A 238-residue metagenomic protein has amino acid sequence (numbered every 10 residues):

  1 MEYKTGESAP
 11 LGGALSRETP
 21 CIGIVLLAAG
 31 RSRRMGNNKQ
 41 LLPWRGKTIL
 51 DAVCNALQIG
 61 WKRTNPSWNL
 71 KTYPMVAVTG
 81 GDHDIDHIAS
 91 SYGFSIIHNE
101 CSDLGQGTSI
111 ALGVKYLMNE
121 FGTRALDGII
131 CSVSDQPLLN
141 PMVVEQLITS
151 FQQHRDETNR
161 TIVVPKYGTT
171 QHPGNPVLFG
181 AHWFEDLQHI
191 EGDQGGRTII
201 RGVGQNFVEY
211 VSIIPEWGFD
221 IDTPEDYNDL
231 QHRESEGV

Functional and structural regions predicted by a protein language model:
E2-P10, L15-P20, E185-V238: Conserved alpha/beta core of the MobA/IspD/sugar-nucleotide pyrophosphorylase nucleotidyltransferase superfamily
L15, Q58-K71, L117-A125, Q152-N159 (+1 more regions): Alpha-helix termini
L15-G80: N-terminal glycine-rich phosphate-binding loop and ensuing alpha1 helix
L26, N38, L50, G113 (+3 more regions): Residue-level signal for inorganic ion chemistry
H83-S90: Acidic helix N-cap motif at the loop->helix transition within catalytic regions of sugar-transfer enzymes
S90-G93, V203-G204: Short, structured coil segments at secondary-structure junctions
G93-L104: Conserved donor nucleotide-binding strand/loop of the catalytic core
D103-A181, E185-D186: Conserved beta-loop-beta/alpha segment of the NTase-like Rossmann-fold superfamily that binds/positions NTPs
